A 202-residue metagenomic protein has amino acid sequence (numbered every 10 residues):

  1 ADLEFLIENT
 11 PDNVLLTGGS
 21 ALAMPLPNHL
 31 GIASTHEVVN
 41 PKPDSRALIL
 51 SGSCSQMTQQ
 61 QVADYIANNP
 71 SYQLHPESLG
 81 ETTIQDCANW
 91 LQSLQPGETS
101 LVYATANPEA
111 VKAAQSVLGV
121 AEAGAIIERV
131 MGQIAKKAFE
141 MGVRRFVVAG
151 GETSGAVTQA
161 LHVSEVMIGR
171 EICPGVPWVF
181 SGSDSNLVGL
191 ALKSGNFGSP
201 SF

Functional and structural regions predicted by a protein language model:
A1-F202: Active-site catalytic microenvironments in core metabolic enzymes, especially phosphate/sugar-handling
